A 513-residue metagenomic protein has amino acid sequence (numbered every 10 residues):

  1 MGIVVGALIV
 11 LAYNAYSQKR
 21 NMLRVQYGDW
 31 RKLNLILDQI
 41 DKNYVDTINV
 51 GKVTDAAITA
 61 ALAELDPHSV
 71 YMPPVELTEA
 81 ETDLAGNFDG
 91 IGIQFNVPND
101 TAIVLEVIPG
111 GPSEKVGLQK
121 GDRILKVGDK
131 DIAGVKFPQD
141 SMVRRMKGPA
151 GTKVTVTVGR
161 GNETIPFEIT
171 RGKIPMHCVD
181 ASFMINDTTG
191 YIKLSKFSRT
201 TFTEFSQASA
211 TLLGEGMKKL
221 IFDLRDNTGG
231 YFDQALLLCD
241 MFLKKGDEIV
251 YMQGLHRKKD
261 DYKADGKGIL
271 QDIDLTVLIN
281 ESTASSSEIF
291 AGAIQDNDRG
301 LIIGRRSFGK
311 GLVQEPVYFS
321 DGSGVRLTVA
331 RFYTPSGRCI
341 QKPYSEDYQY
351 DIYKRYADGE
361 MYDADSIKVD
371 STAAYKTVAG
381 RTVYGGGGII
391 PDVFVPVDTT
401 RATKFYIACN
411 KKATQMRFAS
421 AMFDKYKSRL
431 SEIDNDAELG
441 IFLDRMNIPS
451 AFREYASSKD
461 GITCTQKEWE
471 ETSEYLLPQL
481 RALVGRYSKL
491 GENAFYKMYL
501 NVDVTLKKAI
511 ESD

Functional and structural regions predicted by a protein language model:
M1-N14: Hydrophobic membrane-insertion alpha-helices, especially the h-region of bacterial N-terminal signal peptides
A7, S17-D29, L33, L37-V45 (+6 more regions): Cleft-lining beta-strand/loop regions that shape enzyme active-site pockets
I48-L65: An acidic helix/loop motif centered on a single conserved Asp/Glu that marks catalytic or ligand-interacting sites
A56, H68-E106: PDZ/PDZ-like peptide-tail recognition elements
S286, D298, R305, G309-A373: Polar, glycine-rich mid-to-C-terminal structural blocks that act as macromolecule-binding/assembly scaffolds
C339-I340, Y344-D513: Conserved functional hotspot residues or short segments at active or partner-binding sites across diverse domains
